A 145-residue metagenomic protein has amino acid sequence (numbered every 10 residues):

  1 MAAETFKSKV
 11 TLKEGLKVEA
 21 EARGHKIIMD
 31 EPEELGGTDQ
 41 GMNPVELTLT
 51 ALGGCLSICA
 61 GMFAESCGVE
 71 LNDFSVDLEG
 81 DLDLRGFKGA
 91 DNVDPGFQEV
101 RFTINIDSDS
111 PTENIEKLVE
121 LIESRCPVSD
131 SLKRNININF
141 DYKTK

Functional and structural regions predicted by a protein language model:
M1-T50, M62-K145: Extended beta-strand/beta-hairpin segments
